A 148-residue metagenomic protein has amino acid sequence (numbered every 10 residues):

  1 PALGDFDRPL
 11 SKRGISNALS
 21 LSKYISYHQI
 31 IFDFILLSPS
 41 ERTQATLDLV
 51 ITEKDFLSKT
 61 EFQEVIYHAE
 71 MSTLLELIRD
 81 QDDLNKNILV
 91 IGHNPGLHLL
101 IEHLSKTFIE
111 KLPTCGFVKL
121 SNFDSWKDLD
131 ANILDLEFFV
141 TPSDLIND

Functional and structural regions predicted by a protein language model:
P1-V65, A69, I109-L112: Active-site-proximal alpha-helix that buttresses catalytic centers in soluble enzyme cores
Y24, L49, E53, D80 (+2 more regions): Active-site catalytic microenvironments for nucleophilic, acid-base chemistry
T46-D48, S72, L99-E102: Short glycine-/acidic-enriched loop or helix-start segments at secondary-structure transitions that form or flank
I66-D83: Short phosphate-binding loop-to-helix
R79-V90, N132-P142: A polyampholytic, Gly/Pro-enriched intrinsically disordered region
Q81-L89, N94-G116: Non-DNA-binding regulatory cores of transcription-related proteins, predominantly C-terminal effector-binding
T107-F139: Domain-level recognition of soluble alpha/beta enzyme cores, biased toward histidine phosphatases/phosphomutases
